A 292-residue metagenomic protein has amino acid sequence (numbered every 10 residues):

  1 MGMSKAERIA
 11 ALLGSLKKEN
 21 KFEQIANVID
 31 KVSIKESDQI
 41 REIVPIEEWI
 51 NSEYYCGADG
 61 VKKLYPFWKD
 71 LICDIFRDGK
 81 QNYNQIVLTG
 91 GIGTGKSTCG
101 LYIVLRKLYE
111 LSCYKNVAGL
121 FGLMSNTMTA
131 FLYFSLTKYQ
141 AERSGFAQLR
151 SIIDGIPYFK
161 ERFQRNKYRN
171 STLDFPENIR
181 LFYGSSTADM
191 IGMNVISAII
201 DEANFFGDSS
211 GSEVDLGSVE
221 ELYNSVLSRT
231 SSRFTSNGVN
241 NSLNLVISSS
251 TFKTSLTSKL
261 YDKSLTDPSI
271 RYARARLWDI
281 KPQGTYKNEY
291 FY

Functional and structural regions predicted by a protein language model:
M1-Y292: Phosphate/NTP-binding elements of NTP-utilizing enzymes
